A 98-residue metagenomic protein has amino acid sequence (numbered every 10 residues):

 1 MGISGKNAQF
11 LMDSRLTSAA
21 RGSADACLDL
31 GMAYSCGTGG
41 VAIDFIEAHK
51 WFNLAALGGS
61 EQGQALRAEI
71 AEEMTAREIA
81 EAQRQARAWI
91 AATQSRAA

Functional and structural regions predicted by a protein language model:
M1-R21, W89-A98: N-terminal alpha-helical interaction modules that lie
S4-D13, A42-K50, R77-E81: Structural signature of tandem alpha-helical TPR/SEL1-like repeats, specifically the intra-repeat loop/turn
A20-A24, G37-T38, F52, G58-S60 (+1 more regions): Short helix-capping/linker turns of helical repeat alpha-solenoids
L28, H49-K50, A65, R84: TPR/TPR-like alpha-solenoid signature
D29-C36, A68-A71: Hydrophobic face of amphipathic alpha-helices that form TPR/SEL1-like repeat modules and related alpha-solenoid
A71-A97: Alpha-helical linker/edge segments of TPR/alpha-solenoid repeat scaffolds and analogous pre-/post-domain helices
